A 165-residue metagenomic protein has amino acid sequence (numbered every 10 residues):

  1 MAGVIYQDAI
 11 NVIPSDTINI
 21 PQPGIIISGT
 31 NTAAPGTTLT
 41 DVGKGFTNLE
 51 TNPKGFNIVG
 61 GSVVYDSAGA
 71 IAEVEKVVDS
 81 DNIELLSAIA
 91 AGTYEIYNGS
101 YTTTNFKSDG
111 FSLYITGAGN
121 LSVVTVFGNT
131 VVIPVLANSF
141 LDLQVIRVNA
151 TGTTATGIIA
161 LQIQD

Functional and structural regions predicted by a protein language model:
M1-I20, G24-I27, L161-D165: Short, intrinsically disordered N-terminal pre-domain segments
Q7-I13, N105-K107, T116-G119, A137-N138: Cysteine-centered metal-binding/redox modules
P21, T103-G119, Q144, V148: Beta-rich globular "head" domains
P23-A91: Autoprocessing Asn-cyclization modules and mimics
S87, G117, T125, V145 (+1 more regions): Residues on the solvent-exposed faces and adjacent turns of beta-rich solenoids used to engage binding targets
A90-S100, N149-L161: Surface-exposed interaction regions enriched in Ser/Thr/Asp/Glu that occur as long low-complexity tracts or repetitive
A118-F127, I158-L161: Short, surface-exposed beta-strand/strand-loop-strand elements in extracellular ectodomains
V132-I146: Beta-sandwich interaction modules
